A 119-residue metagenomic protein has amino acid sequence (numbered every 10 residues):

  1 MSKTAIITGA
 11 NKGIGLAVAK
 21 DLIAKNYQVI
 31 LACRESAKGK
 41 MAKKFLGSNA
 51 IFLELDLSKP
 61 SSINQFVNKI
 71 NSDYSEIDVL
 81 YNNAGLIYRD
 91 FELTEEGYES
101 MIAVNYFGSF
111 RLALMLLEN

Functional and structural regions predicted by a protein language model:
I6-T8, N82-N83: Structural signature of the Rossmann-like NAD(P)-dependent dehydrogenase/reductase core
G9-G13: Conserved glycine-rich cofactor-binding loop
L22: Aromatic pocket-lining residues of Rossmann-like dinucleotide-binding sites
K25-M41: Conserved glycine-rich Rossmann-like NAD(P)H-binding loop of the short-chain dehydrogenase/reductase
S36, L53-Q65, E95: The beta1-alpha1 cofactor-binding region of Rossmann-like NAD(H)/NADP(H)-dependent oxidoreductases
S48, K69-N82, Y88-L93: A glycine-rich helix->loop->beta "capping" turn within Rossmann-like NAD(P)(H)-dependent oxidoreductase domains
D90-A103: Short alpha-helical oligomerization interface
